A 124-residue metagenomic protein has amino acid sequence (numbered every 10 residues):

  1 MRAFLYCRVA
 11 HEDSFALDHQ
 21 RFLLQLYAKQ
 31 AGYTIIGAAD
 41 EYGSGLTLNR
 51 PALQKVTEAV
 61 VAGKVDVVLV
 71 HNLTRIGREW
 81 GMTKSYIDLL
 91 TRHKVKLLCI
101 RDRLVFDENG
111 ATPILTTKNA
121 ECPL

Functional and structural regions predicted by a protein language model:
M1-L124: Short, structured surface patches at the beginning of a domain
